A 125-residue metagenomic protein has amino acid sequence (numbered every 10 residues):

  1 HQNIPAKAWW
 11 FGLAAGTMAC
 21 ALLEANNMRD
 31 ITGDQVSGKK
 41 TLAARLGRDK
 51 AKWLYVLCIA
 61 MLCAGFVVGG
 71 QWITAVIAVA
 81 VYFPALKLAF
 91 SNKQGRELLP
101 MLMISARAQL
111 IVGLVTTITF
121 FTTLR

Functional and structural regions predicted by a protein language model:
H1-A21, R45-D49, L54-R125: Hydrophobic alpha-helical transmembrane segments
C20-A43: Acidic (Asp/Glu-rich) catalytic motifs at the cytosolic membrane interface
